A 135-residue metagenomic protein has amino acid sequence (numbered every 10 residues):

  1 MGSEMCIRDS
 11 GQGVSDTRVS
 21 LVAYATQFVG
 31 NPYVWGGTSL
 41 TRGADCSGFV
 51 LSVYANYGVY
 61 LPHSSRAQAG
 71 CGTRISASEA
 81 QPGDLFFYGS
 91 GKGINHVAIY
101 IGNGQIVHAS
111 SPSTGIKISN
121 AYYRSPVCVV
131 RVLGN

Functional and structural regions predicted by a protein language model:
M1, Q81, G102: A cytosolic small-molecule/anion-sensing beta-strand core signal
M1-I7: Short, small-residue-biased leader/transition segments that mark boundaries at the very start of proteins
R8-N31, W35-G48, S52, V130: Extracytoplasmic/periplasmic cell wall- or extracellular glycan-interacting regions that localize and scaffold envelope
R8-Q12, D16-T17, A23-Y24, V59-Y60 (+4 more regions): Aromatic- and glycine-rich peptidoglycan recognition patches
N31-P82: Catalytic cysteine-centered active-site loop
